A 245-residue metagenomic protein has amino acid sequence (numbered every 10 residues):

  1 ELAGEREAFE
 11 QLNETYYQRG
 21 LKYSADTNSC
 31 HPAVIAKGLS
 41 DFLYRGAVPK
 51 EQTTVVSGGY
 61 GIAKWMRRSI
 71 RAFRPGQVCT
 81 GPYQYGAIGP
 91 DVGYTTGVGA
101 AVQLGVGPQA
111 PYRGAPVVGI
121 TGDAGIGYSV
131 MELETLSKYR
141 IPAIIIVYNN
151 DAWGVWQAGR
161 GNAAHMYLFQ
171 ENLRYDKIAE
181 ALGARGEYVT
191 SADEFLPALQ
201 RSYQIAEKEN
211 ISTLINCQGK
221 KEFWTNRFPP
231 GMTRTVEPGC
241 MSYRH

Functional and structural regions predicted by a protein language model:
E1-E7: Terminal amphipathic helices with adjacent charged low-complexity linkers/tails
A8-A110: Active-site diphosphate/adenylate-binding microenvironment
W65, R71-H245: Thiamine diphosphate
